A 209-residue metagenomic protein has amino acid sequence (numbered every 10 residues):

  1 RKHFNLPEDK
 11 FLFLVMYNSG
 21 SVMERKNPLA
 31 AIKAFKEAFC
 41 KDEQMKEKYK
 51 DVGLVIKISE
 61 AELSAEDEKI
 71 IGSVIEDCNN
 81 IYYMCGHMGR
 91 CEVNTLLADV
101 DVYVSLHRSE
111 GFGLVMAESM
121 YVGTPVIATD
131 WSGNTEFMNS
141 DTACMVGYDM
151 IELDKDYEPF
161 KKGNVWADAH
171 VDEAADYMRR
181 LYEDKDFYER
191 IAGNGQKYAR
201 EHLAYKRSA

Functional and structural regions predicted by a protein language model:
R1-L12, E43-Y49: Nucleotide-sugar donor-binding and catalytic loop/hinge architecture of NDP-sugar-dependent glycosyltransferases
P7-K26, I32-K36: Conserved donor-binding/catalytic core segment of Leloir-type glycosyltransferases
I58-E60, A65-T95, V102: Nucleotide-activated donor-binding/catalytic signature segment of Leloir-type glycosyltransferases, i.e., the conserved
D101, G123: A short alpha->beta transition loop at the rim of the catalytic pocket in nucleotide-sugar-dependent
R108: Aromatic "clamp/platform" in nucleotide-sugar-dependent glycosyltransferases that forms part of the donor/acceptor
G113-M116, W131: Short glycine/serine-rich donor-binding loops of glycosyltransferases
P125-A128, M138, C144-G147: Short hydrophobic beta-strand element within catalytic cores of glycosyltransferases and related nucleotide-activated
E173, R180, F187-E201: A short, well-ordered alpha-helix in the C-terminal region of glycosyltransferases
